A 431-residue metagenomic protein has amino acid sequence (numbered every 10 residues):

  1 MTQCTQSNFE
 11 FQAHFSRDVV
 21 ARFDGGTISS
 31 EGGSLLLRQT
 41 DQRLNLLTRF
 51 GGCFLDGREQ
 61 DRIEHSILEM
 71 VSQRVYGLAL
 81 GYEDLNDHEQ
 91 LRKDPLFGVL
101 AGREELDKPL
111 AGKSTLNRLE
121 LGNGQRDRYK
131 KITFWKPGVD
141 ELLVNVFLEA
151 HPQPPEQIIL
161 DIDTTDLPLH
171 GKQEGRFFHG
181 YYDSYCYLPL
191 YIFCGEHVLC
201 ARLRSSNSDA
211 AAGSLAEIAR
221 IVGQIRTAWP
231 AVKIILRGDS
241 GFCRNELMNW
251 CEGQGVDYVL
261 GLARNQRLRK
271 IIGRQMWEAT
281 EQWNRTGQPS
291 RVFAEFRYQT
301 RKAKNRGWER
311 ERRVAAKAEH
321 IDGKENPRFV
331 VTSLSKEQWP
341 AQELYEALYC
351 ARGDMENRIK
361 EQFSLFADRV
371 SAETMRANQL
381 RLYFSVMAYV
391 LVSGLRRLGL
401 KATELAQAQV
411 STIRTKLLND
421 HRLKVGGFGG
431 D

Functional and structural regions predicted by a protein language model:
M1-D209, G213-A228, R396, H421-D431: Dynamic "connector" segments at or just before major functional cores
T2-F23, D257-F363, V370: An anionic, glycine-rich sequence signature occurring as long contiguous blocks
T40, H88, L344-M375, L380 (+2 more regions): Short amphipathic alpha-helical "interface-anchor" segments enriched in bulky aromatics
Q60-E69, I321, A372-L382, A408: Structural motif
D163, A231-F242: Acidic/histidine-rich, metal-coordinating catalytic segments
M248-D257: Short, surface-exposed basic-aromatic patches at helix termini and helix-loop junctions that form
L391-D431: A short, flexible helix-boundary coil/loop motif
